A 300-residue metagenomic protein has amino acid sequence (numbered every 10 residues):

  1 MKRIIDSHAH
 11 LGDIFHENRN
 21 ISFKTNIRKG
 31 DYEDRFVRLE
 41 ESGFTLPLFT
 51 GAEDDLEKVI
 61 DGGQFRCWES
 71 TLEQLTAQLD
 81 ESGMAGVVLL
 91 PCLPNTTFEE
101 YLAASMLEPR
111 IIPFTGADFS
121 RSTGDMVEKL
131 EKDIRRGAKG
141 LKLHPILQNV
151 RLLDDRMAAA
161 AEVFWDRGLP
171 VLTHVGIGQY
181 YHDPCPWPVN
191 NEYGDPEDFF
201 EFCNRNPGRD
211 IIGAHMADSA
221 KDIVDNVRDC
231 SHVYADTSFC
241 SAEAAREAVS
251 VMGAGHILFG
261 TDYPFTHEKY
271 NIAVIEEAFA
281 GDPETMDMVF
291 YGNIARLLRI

Functional and structural regions predicted by a protein language model:
K2-S7, H16-E81, G86, M252-H256 (+1 more regions): Mid-to-C-terminal alpha-helical segments outside catalytic/metal-binding sites
I5-I14, H174, H215: Histidine-centered divalent metal-coordination motifs
H8, L79, V87, P113 (+7 more regions): Divalent metal-coordination and catalytic microenvironments
N18, F119-V163, W187-P188, M252-I300: Ligand-binding grooves and catalytic loops that recognize ribose/phosphate and carbohydrate rings, and esterified lipid
T71-Q74, T97-L102, D125-K129, P196-F199 (+1 more regions): Alpha-helical scaffolding within the catalytic cores of extracellular/periplasmic polymer-degrading hydrolases
A77-G86, E108, R167, E201-R209: A structural motif corresponding to the C-terminal end of an alpha-helix and its immediate exit/capping segment
A85-Y180: Active-site gating/metal-coordination segments in enzymes
G140, L153-L258: Catalytic pocket-lining loop regions of alpha/beta-barrel enzymes, especially the amidohydrolase/enolase/GH5 lineages
